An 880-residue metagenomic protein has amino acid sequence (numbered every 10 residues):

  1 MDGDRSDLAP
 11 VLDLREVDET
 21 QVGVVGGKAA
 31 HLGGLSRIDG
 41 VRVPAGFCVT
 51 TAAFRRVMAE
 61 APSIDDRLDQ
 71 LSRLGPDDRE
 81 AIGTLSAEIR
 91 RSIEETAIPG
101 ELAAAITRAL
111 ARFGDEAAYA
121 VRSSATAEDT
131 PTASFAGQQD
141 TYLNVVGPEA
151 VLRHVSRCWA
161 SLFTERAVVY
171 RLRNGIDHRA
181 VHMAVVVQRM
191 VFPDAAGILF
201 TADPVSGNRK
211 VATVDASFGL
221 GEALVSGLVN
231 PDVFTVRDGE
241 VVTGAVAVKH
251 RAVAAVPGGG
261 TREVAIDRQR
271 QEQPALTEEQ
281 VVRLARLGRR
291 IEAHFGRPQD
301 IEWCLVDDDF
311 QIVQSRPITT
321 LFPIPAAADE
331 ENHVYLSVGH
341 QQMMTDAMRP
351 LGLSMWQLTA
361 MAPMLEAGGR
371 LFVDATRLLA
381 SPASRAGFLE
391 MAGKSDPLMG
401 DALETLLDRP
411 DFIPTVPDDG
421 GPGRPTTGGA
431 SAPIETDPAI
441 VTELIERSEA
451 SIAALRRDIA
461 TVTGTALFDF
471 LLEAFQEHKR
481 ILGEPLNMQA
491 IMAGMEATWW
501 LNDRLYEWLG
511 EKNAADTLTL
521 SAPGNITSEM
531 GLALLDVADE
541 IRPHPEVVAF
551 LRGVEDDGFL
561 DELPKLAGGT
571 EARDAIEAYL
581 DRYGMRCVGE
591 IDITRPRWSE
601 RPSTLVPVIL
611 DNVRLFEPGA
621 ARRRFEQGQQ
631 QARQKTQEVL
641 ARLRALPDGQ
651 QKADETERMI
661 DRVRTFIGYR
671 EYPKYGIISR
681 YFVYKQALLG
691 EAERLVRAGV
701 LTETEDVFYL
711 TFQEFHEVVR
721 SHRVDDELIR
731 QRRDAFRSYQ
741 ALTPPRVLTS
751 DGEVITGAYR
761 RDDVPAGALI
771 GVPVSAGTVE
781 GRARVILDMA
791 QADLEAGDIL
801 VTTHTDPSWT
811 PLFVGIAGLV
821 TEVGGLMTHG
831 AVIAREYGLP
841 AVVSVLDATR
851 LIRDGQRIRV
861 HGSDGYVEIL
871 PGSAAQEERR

Functional and structural regions predicted by a protein language model:
M1-V41, A45, V49-M58, E80 (+9 more regions): Conserved divalent-metal-coordinating catalytic cores that perform phosphate/pyrophosphate/nucleotidyl transfer
D2-K28, E94-A118, A196, A202-D203 (+3 more regions): A short, flexible low-complexity segment enriched in Lys/Arg and Gly/Pro that occurs in N-terminal basic tails
A30-L32, S36-D39, S124-D129, L688-A692: Short acidic, Pro/Gly- and aromatic-enriched capping/linker segments at domain boundaries
A59-E94, I98: N-terminal leader/propeptide and maturation segments of large enzyme subunits in energy/redox metabolism and hydrolases
I89-A117, Q273-D300: Phosphate-interacting basic helix/loop segments used at nucleotide- and nucleic-acid interfaces
T96-S134, V146-A150, H154, C158-E240: Phosphate-binding site of ATP-dependent enzymes
D129, R658-R746: Extended, domain-scale alpha-helical bundle/helix-rich regions
